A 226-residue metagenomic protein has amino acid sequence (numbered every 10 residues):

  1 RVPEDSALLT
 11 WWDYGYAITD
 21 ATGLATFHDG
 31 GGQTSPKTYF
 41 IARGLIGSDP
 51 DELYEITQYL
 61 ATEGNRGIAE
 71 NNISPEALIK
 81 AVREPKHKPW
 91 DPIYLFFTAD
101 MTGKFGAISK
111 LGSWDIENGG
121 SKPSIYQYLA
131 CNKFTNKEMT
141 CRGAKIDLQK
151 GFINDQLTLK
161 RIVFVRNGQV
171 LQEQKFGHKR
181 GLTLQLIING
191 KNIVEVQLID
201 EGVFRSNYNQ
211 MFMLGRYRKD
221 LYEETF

Functional and structural regions predicted by a protein language model:
R1-F226: Extracytoplasmic
